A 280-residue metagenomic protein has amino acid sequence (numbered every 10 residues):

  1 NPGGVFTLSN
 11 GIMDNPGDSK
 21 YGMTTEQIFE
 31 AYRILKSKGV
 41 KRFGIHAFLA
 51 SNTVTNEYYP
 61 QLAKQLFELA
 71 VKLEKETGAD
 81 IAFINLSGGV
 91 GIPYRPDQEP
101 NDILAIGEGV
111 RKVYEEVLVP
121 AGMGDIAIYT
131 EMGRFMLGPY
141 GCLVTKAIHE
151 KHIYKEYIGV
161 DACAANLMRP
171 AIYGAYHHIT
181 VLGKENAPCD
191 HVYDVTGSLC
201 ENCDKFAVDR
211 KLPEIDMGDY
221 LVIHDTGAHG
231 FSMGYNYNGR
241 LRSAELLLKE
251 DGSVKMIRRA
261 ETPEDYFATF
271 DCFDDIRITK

Functional and structural regions predicted by a protein language model:
N1-F83, I92, V113: Active-site-proximal beta-alpha core segment in soluble small-molecule metabolic enzymes
P2, G44-L49, N85-V90, T130-R134 (+2 more regions): A cross-domain feature marking catalytic cores of carbohydrate-active enzymes and several ubiquitous metabolic/repair
F6-M13, N56-Y59, R95-E99, P139-L143 (+2 more regions): Short acidic, glycine/serine/threonine-rich loops at helix termini
S37-K38, K72-D80, V117-G124, E150-E156 (+1 more regions): Secondary-structure transition/capping motifs at alpha-helix termini and the adjoining loop/turn into the next element
N52, E76-T77, A82-C142: Glycine-rich phosphate/ribose-binding loops and adjacent secondary-structure elements that form binding surfaces
T53-L69, E99-E108, L143-I148, I278-K280: Short, electropositive alpha-helical surface patch
M123-K280: Charged (often Lys/Glu-rich) extended helix/loop segments that serve as interaction or gating elements
